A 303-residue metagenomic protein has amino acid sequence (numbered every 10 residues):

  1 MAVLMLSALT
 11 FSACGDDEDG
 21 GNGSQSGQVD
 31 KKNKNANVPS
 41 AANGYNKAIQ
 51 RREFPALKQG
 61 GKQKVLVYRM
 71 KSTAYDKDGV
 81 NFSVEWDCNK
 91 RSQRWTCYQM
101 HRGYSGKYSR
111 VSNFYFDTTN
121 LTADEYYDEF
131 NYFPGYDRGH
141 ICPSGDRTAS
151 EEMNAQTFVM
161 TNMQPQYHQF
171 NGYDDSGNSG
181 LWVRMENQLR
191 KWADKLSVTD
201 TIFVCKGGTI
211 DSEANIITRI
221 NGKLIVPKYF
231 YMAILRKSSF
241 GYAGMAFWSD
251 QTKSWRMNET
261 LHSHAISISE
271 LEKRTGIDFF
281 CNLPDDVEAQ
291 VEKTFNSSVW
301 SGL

Functional and structural regions predicted by a protein language model:
L9-A13: C-terminal motif of bacterial Sec signal peptides marking the signal peptidase cleavage site
C14-L303: Domain-level detector for secreted/extracellular nuclease and nuclease-toxin modules, and for the ENPP-like C-terminal
